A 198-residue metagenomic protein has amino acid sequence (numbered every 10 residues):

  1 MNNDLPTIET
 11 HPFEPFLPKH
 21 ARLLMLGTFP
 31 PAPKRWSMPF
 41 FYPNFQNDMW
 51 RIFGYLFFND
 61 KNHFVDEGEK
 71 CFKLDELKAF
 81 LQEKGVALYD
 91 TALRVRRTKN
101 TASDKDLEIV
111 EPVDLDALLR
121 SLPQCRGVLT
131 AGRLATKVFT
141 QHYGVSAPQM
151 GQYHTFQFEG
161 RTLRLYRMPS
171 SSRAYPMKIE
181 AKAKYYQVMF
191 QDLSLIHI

Functional and structural regions predicted by a protein language model:
N2-G127, R133-M150, T162-M177, Y185: A polyanion-binding, active-site-adjacent surface
V188-M189: Compositionally biased, low-complexity linear motifs
I196-I198: Conserved small/polar residues in nucleotide/adenosyl-binding loops
